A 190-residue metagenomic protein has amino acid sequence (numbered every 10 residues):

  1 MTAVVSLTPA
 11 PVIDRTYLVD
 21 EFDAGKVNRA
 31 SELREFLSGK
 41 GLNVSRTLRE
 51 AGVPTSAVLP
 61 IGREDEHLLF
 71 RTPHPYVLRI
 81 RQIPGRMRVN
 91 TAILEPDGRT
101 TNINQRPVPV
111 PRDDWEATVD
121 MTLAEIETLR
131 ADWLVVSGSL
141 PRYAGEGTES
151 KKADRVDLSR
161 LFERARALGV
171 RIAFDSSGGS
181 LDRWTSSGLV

Functional and structural regions predicted by a protein language model:
M1-D23: Positively charged, low-complexity intrinsically disordered leader regions
M1-T8, R79-R81, E95-V190: Ribokinase/PfkB-type carbohydrate-kinase core domain
P9-I13, G62-E64, G178: Glycine-rich beta-alpha junction loops
R15-E21, L59, H67-F70, I103: Short, glycine/acidic-enriched capping/hinge loops at junctions between secondary-structure elements
E21-A24, T72-Y76, L161: Short, solvent-exposed amphipathic alpha-helical segments in soluble enzyme and RNA/protein-processing domains
F22-E32, N102-Q105: Glycine/charged-rich beta-loop-alpha catalytic/anionic-binding loops adjacent to active sites
R29-R88: Substrate-binding N-lobe of the ribokinase-like
